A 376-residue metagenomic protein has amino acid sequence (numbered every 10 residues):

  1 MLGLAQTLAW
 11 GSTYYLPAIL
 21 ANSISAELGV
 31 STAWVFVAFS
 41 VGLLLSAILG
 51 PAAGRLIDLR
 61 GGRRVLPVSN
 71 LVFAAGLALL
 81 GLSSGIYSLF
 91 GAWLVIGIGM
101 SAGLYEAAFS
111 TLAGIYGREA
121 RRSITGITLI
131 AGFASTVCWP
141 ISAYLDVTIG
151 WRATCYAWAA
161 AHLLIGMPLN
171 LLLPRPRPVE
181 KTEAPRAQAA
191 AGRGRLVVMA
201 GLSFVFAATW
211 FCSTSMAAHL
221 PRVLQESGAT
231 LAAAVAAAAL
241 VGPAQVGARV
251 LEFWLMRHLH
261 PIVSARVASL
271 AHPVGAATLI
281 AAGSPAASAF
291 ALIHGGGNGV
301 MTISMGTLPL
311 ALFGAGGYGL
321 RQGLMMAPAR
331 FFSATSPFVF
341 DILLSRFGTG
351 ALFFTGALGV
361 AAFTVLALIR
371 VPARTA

Functional and structural regions predicted by a protein language model:
M1-T32, L49-A53, W139, T214-P221: Extracytoplasmic
T13, P17-N22, R195-F253: Extracytoplasmic gate region of multi-pass secondary transporters
I48-I86: Conserved MFS/SLC helix-loop-helix module at the cytosolic interface between two early adjacent transmembrane helices
L49-G61, A248-P261, L344: Helix-to-loop junctions at the C-terminal end of transmembrane segments in multipass secondary transporters
A102-Y116, V300-F313: Intracellular juxtamembrane helix-capping segments at the cytosolic ends of symmetry-related transmembrane helices
G126-R175: Helix-loop-helix hairpin linking two adjacent transmembrane segments in secondary transporters
V241-Q245, L251, L259-L308: C-terminal transmembrane helical hairpin of 12-TM major facilitator-type secondary transporters
A315-F347: A late C-terminal transmembrane helix in Major Facilitator Superfamily
